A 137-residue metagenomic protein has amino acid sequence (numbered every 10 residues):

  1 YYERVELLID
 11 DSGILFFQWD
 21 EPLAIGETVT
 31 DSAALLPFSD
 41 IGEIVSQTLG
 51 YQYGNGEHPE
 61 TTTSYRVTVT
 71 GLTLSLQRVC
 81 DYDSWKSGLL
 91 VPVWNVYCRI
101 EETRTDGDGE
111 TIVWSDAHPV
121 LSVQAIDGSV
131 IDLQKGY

Functional and structural regions predicted by a protein language model:
Y1-Y137: Long, terminal "pre-/pro-" and other extracytoplasmic accessory regions that lie outside the mature folded/catalytic
